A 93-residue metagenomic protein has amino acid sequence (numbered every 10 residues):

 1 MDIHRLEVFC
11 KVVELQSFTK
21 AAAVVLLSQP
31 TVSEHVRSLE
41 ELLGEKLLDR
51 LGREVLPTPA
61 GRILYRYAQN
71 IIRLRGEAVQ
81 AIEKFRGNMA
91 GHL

Functional and structural regions predicted by a protein language model:
F9, A21-A22, T58-G61: Hydrophobic two-helix hairpin corresponding to the core of helix-turn-helix DNA-binding domains
V12-S28: Short helix-boundary/capping micro-motifs
L15, V24, R37-K46: Residue cluster at the C-terminal edge of the helix-turn-helix DNA-binding motif
E40-P57, V79: A short LG(V/I)-centered, amphipathic sequence patch enriched for acidic residue(s) preceding the LG motif
A60-E77, A81, F85: Short, solvent-exposed amphipathic helices
E83-L93: Interdomain hinge and pocket-entrance segments immediately C-terminal to HTH DNA-binding domains
